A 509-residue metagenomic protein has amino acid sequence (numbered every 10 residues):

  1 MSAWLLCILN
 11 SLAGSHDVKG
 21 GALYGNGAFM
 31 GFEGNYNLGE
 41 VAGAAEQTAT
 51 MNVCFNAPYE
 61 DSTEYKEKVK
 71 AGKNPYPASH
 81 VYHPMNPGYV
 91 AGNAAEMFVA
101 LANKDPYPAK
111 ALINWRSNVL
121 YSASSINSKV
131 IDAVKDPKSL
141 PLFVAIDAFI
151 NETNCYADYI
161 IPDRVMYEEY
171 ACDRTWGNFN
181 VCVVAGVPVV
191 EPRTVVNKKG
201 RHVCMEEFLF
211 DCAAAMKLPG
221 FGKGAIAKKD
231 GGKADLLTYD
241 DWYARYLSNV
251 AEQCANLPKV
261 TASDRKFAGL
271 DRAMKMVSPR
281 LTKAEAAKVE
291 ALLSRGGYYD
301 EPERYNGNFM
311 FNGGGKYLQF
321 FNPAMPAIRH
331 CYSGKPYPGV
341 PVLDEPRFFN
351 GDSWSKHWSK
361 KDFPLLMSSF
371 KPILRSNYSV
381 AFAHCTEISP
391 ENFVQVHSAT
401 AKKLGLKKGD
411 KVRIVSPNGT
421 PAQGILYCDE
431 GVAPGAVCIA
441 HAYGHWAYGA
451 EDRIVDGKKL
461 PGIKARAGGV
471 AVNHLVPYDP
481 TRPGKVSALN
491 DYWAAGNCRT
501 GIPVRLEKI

Functional and structural regions predicted by a protein language model:
M1: Conserved phosphate/anionic-ligand binding catalytic regions in large, soluble enzymes, centered on
W4-L12, F210-A215: Short, hydrophobic/amphipathic alpha-helical patches that form generic packing surfaces within helical domains
L5, V130, M205-F208: Stable alpha-helical elements in mature extracytoplasmic
C7-Y156, V165, A171, N178 (+2 more regions): Extended redox/cofactor-interaction regions of prokaryotic respiratory oxidoreductases
I160: His/Glu-rich zincin catalytic helix
Y167-N197, F208: Glycine/threonine-rich phosphate-binding loop and adjacent beta-strand/alpha-helix elements that clamp
V189-S263, S379-V380, H384-Q395, A399-I509: Long, contiguous, secondary-structure-rich segments that constitute the structural scaffold of globular domains
V260-L270, M276: Extended alpha-helical or coil "stalk/linker/tether" regions that are enriched in polar/charged and small residues
